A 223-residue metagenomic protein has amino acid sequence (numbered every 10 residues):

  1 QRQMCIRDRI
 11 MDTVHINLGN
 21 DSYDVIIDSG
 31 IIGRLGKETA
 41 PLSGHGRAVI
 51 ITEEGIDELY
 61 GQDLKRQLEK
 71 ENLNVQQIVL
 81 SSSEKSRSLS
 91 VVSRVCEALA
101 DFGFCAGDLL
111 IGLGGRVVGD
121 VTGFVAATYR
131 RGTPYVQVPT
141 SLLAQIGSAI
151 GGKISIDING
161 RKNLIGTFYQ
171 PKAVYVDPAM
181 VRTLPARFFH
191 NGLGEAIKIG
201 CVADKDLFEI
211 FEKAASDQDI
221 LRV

Functional and structural regions predicted by a protein language model:
Q1-I6: Short, small-residue-biased leader/transition segments that mark boundaries at the very start of proteins
M11-D108, K198: ATP/NTP phosphate-donor binding region
Y60-Q62, V121-G123, G147: Short glycine-/acidic-enriched loop or helix-start segments at secondary-structure transitions that form or flank
D108-R130: Glycine/serine-rich anion-binding loops at beta->alpha junctions that coordinate negatively charged ligand groups
F124-D217: A glycine/threonine-rich phosphate-anchoring loop and its flanking beta-alpha core in nucleotide/phosphate-binding
